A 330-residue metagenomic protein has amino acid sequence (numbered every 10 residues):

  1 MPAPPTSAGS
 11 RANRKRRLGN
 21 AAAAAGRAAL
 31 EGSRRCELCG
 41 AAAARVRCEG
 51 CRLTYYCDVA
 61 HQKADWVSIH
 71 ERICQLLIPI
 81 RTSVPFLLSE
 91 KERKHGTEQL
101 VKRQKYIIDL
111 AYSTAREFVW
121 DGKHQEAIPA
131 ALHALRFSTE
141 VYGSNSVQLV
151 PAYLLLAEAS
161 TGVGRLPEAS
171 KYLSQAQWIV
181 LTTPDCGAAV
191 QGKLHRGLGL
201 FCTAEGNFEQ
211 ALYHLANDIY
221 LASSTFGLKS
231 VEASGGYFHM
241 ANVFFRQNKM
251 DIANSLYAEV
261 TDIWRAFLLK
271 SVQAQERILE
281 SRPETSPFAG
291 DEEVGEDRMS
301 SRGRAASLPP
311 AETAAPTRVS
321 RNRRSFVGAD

Functional and structural regions predicted by a protein language model:
M1-D330: Intrinsic-disorder-linked linear interaction elements in eukaryotic regulatory proteins
